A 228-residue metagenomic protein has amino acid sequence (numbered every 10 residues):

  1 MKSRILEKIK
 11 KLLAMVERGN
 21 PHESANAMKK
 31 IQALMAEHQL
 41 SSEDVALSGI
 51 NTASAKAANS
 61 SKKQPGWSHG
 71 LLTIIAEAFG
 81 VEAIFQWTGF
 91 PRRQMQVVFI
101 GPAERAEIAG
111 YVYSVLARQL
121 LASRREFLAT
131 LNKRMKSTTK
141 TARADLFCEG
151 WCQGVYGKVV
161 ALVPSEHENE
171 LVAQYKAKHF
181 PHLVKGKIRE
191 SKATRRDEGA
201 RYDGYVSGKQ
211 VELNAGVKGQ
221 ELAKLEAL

Functional and structural regions predicted by a protein language model:
M1-A55: Long alpha-helical, hydrophobic tracts
L40, D44-L228: Extended, helix-rich structural scaffolds rather than catalytic motifs
